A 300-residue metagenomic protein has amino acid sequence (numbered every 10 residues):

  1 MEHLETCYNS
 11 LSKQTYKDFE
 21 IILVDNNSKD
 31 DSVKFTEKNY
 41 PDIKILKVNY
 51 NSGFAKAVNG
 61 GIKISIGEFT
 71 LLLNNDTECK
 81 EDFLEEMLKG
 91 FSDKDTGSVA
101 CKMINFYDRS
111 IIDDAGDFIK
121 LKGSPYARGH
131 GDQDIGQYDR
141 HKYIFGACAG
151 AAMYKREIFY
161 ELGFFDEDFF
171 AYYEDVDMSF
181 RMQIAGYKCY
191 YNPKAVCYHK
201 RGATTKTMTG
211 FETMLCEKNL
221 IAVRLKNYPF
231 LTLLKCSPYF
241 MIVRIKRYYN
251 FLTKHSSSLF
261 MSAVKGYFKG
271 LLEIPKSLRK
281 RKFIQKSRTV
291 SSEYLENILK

Functional and structural regions predicted by a protein language model:
C7, V48-S65, N75, E86: Glycine-rich, basic loop-to-helix element that forms the pyrophosphate-binding segment of sugar-nucleotide handling
N9-D18: Short, acidic, metal-binding catalytic loop of nucleotide-sugar glycosyltransferases
S10, D25-K34, Y50: A conserved acidic beta->alpha catalytic loop
T70: Short aromatic/hydrophobic "clamp" motif used to bind/position activated sugar donors
T77-K120: Conserved donor NDP-sugar-binding/catalytic core segment of glycosyltransferases
I111-D114, L121-Y126, D132-E157, V176 (+2 more regions): A recurrent flexible, glycine/aromatic-enriched loop bordering the glycosyltransferase active site that acts as
F145-V196: A short, conserved alpha-helix in the catalytic core of glycosyltransferases
A185, C189-R279, S292: Active-site-adjacent helix/loop segment of glycosyltransferases that harbors family-specific signature motifs
